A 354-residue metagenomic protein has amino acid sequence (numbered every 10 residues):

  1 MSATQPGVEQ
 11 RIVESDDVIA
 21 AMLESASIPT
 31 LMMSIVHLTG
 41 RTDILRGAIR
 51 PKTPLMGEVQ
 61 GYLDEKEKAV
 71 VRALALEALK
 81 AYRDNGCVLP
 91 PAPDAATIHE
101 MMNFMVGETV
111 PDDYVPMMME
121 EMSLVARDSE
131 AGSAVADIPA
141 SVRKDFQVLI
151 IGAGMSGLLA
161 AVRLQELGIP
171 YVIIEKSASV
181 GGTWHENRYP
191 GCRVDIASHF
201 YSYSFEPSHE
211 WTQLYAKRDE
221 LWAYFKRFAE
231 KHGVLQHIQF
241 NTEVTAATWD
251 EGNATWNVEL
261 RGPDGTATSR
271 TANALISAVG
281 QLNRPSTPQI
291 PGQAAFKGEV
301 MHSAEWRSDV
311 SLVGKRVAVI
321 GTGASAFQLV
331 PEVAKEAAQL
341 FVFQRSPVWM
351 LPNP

Functional and structural regions predicted by a protein language model:
M1-V148: Rossmann-like nucleotide/phosphate-binding core characteristic of flavoprotein oxidoreductases
D17-V18, M22-S25, M32, H185-R227 (+1 more regions): Glycine-rich active-site loop/strand segments that organize a redox cofactor
L63-D112, M117-M122, Q213-L282: Feature captures the FAD/FMN-dependent oxidoreductase FAD-binding
I138-D145, L149-E166, P170-V180, H185 (+3 more regions): Rossmann-like dinucleotide-binding core of oxidoreductases
L159-A161, Q165-G182, Y189-V194, T212-L214 (+4 more regions): N-terminal cofactor/phosphate-binding cores enriched in small/glycine residues, especially glycine-rich loops such as
W184, W211, W249, W256-N257 (+2 more regions): Tryptophan-centered motif/residue detector
F200, I238-Q239, G298-M301: Conserved beta-strand scaffold positions in the cores of enzyme catalytic domains, especially in NTP/NDP-utilizing
